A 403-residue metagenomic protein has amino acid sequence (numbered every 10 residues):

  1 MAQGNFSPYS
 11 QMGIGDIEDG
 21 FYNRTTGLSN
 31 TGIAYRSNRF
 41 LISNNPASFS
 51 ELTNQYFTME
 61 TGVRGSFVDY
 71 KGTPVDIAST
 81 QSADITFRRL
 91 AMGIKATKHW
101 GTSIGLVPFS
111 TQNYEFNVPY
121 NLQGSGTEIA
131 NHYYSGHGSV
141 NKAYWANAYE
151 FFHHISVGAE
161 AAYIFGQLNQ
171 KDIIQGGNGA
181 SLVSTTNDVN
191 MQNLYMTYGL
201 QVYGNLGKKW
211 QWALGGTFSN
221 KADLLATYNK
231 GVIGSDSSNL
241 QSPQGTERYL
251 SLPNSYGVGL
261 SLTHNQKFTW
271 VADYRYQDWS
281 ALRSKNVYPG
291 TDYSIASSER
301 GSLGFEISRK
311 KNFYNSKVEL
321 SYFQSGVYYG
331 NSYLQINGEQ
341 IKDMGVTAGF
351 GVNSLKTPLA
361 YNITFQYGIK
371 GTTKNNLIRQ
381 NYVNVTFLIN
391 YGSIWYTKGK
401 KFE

Functional and structural regions predicted by a protein language model:
Q3-E403: Subset of outer-membrane beta-barrel
